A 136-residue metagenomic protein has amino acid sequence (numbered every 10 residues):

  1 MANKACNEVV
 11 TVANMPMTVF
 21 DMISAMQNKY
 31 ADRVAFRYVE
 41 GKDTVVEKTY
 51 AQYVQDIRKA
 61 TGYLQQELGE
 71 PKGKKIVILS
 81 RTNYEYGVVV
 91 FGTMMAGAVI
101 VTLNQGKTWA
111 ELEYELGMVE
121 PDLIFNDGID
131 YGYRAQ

Functional and structural regions predicted by a protein language model:
M1-E67, K72, G117: N-lobe entry segment of adenylate-forming
I23, V89, A135: Aromatic/hydrophobic pocket-lining residues that form π-stacking "cages" and hydrophobic walls in ligand
A35, I76-I78, I124: Short hydrophobic beta-strand segments
V45-E47, T61-K107: Conserved AMP-binding/adenylate-forming
M95-Q136: Structural core segment of the AMP-binding/adenylate-forming
